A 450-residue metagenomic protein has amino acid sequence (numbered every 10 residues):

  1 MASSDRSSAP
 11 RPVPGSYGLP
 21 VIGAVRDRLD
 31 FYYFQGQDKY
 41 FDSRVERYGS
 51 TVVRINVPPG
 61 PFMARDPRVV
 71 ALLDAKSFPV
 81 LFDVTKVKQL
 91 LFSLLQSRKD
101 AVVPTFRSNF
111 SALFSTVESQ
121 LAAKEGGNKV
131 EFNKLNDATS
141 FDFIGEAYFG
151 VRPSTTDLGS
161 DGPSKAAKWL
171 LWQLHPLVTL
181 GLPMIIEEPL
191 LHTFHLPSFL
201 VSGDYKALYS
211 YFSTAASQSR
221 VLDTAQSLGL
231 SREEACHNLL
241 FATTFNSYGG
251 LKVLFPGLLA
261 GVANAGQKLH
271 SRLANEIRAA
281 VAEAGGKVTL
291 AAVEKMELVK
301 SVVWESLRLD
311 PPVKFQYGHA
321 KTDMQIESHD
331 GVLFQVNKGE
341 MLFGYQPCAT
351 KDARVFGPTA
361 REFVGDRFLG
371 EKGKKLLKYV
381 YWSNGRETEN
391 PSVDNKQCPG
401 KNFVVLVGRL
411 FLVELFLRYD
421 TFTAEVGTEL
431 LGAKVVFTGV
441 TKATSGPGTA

Functional and structural regions predicted by a protein language model:
M1-Q89: N-terminal membrane-proximal hinge/A-helix region immediately C-terminal to the signal-anchor transmembrane segment
L29-E46, V53, A279-F334, E340-G344 (+1 more regions): Conserved cytochrome P450 K-helix E-x-x-R motif and the immediately C-terminal K′/meander segment
V102-F255: Cytochrome P450 heme-thiolate monooxygenase catalytic core
S108, K134, A138-D142, V253-P256 (+3 more regions): A structural signal for well-ordered alpha-helical segments within the folded catalytic domains of diverse enzymes
G250-E276, P399-Y419: Cytochrome P450 catalytic-core helices
S306, G339, F363, G400 (+1 more regions): Hydrophobic, well-ordered secondary-structure elements that form the walls of internal hydrophobic environments
G344-W382, E387: Conserved cytochrome P450 K-helix/beta-meander segment immediately N-terminal to the heme-binding cysteine loop
T388-A450: Cytochrome P450 proximal C-terminal region
